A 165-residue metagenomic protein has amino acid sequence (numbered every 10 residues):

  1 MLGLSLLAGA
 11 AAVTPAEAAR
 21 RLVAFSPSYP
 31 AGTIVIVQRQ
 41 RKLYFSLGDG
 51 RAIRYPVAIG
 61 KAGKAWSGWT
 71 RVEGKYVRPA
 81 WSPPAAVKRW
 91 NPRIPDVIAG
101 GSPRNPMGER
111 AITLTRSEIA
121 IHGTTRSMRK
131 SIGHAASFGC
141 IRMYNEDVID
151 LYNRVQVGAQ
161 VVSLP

Functional and structural regions predicted by a protein language model:
M1-G3: N-terminal export leaders
A12-A18: Sec/Tat signal peptide C-region and signal peptidase I cleavage site
A18-A24: The phosphoinositide-binding surface of pleckstrin homology
R21, Y29, D49, R54 (+2 more regions): Exported/periplasmic cell-wall-interacting domains
S26-V35: Conserved interaction-surface patches within small, structured recognition/assembly domains
V35-V37, Y44-F45: Structural recognition of beta-strand segments within beta-rich domains
K42-Y44, A120: General beta-strand recognition
